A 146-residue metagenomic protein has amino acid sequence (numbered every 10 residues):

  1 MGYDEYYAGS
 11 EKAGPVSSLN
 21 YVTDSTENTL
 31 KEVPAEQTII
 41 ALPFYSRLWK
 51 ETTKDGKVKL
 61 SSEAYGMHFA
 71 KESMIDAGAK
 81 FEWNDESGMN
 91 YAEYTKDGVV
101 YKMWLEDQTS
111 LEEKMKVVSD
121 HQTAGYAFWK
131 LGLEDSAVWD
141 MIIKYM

Functional and structural regions predicted by a protein language model:
M1-M74: Substrate-binding surface in catalytic domains of secreted glycosidases
A13-T23, L105-E112, L133: Soluble non-cytosolic domains of exported or imported proteins
D24-E27, E112-K116, D120, D140: Solvent-exposed, polar/charged alpha-helical surfaces in well-ordered, non-transmembrane soluble domains, broadly
E32-A35, T95-D97, S119-H121: Extracellular/periplasmic catalytic domains that process cell-envelope and extracellular macromolecules
I40, V118, Y126: Conserved, mostly hydrophobic/aromatic
L42-K116, M146: Glycan-binding loop/region signatures in secreted carbohydrate-active enzymes
M115, W129-G132: C-terminal functional modules
S136-M146: C-terminal helical cap(s) of enzyme catalytic domains, especially alpha/beta-barrels
